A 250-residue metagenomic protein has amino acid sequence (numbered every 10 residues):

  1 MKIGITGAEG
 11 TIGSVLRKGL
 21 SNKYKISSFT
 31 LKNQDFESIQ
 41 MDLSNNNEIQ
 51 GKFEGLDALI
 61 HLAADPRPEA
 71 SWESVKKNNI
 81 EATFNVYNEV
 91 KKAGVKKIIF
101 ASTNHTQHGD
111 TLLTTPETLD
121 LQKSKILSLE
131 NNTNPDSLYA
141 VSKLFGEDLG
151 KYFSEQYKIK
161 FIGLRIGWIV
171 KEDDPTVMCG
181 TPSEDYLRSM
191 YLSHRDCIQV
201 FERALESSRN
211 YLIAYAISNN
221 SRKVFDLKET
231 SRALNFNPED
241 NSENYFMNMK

Functional and structural regions predicted by a protein language model:
I3-S21: N-terminal Rossmann NAD(P)H-binding glycine-rich loop of SDR-like oxidoreductase domains
L31-N45: Rossmann-fold cofactor-recognition segment
M41-N78: NAD(P)H-binding glycine-rich loop region in Rossmannoid oxidoreductase-like domains and their noncatalytic homologs
Y87-D136: Conserved Rossmann-fold NAD(P)-dependent oxidoreductase catalytic core, especially the SDR/UDP-sugar
L138-F145: Active-site helix of classical SDR
V141, I162-I166, G180-R203: Substrate-positioning beta->alpha
E147-K171: Conserved beta-loop-beta element that borders a ligand/cofactor-binding pocket
M178-C179, I213-N237: Conserved C-terminal active-site "lid" loop/helix of NAD(P)H-dependent oxidoreductases that clamps the redox cofactor
